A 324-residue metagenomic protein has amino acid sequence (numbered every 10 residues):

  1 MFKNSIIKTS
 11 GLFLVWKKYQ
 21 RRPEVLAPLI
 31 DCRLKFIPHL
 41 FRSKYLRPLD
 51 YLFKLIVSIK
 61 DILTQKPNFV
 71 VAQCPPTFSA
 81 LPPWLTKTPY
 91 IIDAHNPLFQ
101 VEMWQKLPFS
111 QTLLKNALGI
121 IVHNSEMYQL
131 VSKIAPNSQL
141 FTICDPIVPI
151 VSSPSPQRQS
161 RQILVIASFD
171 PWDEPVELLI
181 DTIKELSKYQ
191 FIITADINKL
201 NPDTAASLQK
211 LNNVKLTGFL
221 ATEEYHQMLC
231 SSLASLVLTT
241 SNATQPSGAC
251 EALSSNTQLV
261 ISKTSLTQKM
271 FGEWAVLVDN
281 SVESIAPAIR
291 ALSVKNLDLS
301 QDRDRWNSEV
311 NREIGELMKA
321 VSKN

Functional and structural regions predicted by a protein language model:
Y19-R21, K54, F69-K87, F99-V101 (+1 more regions): An aromatic- and histidine-rich active-site surface loop
R21, K115-S152: Donor nucleotide-sugar binding/catalytic pocket of nucleotide-sugar-dependent glycosyltransferases
F41-S43, Y90-K106, N116-G119, I150: A short, histidine- and acid-enriched strand-loop-helix "catalytic/donor-clamping" loop that lines the nucleotide-sugar
S155-E174, I180-K184, I192: Conserved donor-binding/catalytic core segment of Leloir-type glycosyltransferases
Y189-D203, G218: Glycosyltransferase donor-sugar binding loop
P202-E223: Nucleotide-activated donor-binding/catalytic signature segment of Leloir-type glycosyltransferases, i.e., the conserved
C230-T244, T257: Acidic donor-binding loop of glycosyltransferase active sites
S254, Q258-I261: Short hydrophobic beta-strand element within catalytic cores of glycosyltransferases and related nucleotide-activated
